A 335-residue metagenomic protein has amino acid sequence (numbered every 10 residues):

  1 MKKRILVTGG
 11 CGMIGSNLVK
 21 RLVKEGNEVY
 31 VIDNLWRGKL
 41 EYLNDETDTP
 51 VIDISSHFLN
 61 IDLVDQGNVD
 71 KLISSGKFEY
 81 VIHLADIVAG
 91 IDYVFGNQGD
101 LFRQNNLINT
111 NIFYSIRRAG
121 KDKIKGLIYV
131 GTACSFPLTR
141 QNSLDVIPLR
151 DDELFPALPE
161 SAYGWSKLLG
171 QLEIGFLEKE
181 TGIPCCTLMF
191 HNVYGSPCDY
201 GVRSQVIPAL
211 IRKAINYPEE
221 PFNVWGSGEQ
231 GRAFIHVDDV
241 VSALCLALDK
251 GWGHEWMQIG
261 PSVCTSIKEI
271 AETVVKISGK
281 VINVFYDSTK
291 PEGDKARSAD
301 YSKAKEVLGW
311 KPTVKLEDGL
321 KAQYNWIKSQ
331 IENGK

Functional and structural regions predicted by a protein language model:
M1-V193, C198, A322, Q330-N333: N-terminal Rossmann-like NAD(P)+-binding domain of SDR-like oxidoreductases, especially those catalyzing
L6, C198-V202, E292, K311: A general boundary/transition motif marking the beginning of the first structured unit of a protein
L18-K24, N111, N216-K335: C-terminal substrate-binding subdomain of Rossmann-fold SDR/epimerase-dehydratase oxidoreductases
I61, A119, L177, K213 (+2 more regions): Histidine kinase transmitter module recognition
T139-P148, A162, L168, L172-D249 (+2 more regions): NAD(P)-dependent short-chain dehydrogenase/reductase
